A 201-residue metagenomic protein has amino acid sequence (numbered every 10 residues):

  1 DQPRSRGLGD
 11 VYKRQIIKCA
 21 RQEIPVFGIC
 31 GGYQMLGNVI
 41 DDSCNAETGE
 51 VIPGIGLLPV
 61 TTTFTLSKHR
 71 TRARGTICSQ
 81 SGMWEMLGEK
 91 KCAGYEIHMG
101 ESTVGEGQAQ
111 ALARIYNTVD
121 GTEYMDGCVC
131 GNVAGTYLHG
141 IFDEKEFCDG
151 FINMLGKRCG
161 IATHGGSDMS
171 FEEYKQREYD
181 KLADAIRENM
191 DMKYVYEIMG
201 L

Functional and structural regions predicted by a protein language model:
D1-Y12: Single conserved hydrophobic/aromatic residue that forms the stacking wall/gate of nucleotide- or nucleobase-binding
R6, P25-I29, N45-T48, T62-T65 (+3 more regions): Hydrophobic alpha-helical scaffolding
R14, G28-G31, M35, E50 (+4 more regions): Generic recognition of stable, solvent-exposed alpha-helical segments in well-folded globular domains
I16-I40, I55, H139: Catalytic nucleophile loop
Q22, N38-D42, V60-T63, T103 (+6 more regions): Short, well-ordered loop/turn and helix-capping segments at boundaries between secondary-structure elements and domains
E23-V26, G54, K91-G94, N132-G135: Beta-sheet entry/capping signal
D41-G127: Pocket-forming structural segment of enzyme catalytic cores
E123-L201: Acyltransferase
